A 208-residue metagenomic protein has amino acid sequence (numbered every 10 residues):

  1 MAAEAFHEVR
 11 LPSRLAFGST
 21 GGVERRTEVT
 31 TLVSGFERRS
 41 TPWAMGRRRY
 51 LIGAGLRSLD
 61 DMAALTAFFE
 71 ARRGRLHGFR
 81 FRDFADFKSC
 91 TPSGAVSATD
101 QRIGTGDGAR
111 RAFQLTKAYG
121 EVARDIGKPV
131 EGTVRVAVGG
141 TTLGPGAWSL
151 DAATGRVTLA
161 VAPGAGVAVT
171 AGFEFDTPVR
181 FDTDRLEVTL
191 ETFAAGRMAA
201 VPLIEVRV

Functional and structural regions predicted by a protein language model:
M1-F69, R75-H77, T177-G196: Solvent-exposed edge beta-strands and adjacent loop segments that serve as assembly or binding interfaces
R39-S40, Q101-R102, T158-V161: Beta-strand-rich interaction surfaces with strong enrichment in secreted/lumenal proteins
R49, E131-R135, G166-A168: Exposed beta-strand and adjacent loop surfaces of beta-rich binding modules that mediate intermolecular recognition
R49-G53, A112-Q114, R156, A168-T170 (+1 more regions): Beta-strand secondary-structure signal
L56, K117-G120, T158-A165, R207: Secondary-structure transition/turn motif
T66-A147, E174-V208: Extended beta-strand solenoid/passenger and fiber regions
T141-V167: A surface-exposed beta-strand-loop module
V161-F181: Small/polar beta-strand repeat architecture
